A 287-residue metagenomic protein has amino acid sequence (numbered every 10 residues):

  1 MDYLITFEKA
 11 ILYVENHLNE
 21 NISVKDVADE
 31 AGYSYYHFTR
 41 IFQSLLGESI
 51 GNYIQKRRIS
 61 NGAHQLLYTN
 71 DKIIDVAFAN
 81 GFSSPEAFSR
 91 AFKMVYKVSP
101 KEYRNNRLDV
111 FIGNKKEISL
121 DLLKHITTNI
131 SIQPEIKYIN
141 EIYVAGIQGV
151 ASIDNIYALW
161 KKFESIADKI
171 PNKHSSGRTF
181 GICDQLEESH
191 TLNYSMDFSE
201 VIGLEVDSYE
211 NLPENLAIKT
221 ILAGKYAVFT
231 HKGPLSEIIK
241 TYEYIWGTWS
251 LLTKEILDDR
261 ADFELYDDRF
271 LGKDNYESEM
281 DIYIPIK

Functional and structural regions predicted by a protein language model:
M1, D29, Q43-L46: N-terminal intrinsically disordered/low-complexity leader segments
M1-I22, Q55-D71: A short, Lys/Arg-enriched amphipathic alpha-helix from helix-turn-helix/homeodomain DNA-binding modules
Y3, A31, I136: Residue-level marker of regulatory loop/turn positions in helix-turn-helix DNA-binding domains and in histidine
L12, I41, E48, S60 (+3 more regions): A solvent-exposed interaction/effector surface
H17-I22, S49-I50, S99: Short helix/strand-capping hinge loops at secondary-structure junctions that flank key functional elements
E30-Y35, S83-S84: Short coil turns linking two alpha-helices in DNA-binding domains
Y35-H37, F42: Basic helix-turn-helix/winged-helix DNA-binding cores and closely related short helical interaction motifs
